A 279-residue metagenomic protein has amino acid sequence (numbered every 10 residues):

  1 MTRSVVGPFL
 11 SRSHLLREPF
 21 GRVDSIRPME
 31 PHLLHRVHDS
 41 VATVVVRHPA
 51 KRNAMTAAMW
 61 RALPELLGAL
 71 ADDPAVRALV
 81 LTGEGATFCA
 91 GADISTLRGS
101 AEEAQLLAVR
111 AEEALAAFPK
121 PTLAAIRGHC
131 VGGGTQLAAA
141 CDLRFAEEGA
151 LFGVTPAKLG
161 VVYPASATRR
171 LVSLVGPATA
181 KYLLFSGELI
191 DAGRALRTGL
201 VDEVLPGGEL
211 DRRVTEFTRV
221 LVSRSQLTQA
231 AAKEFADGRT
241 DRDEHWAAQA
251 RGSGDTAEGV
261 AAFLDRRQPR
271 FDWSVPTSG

Functional and structural regions predicted by a protein language model:
H14, G21-E84: Conserved CoA-thioester-binding segment of acyl-CoA-metabolizing enzymes
E30, A261-G279: Terminal low-complexity tails and localization/encapsulation signals of metabolic enzymes
A75, G83-A114, G160: Glycine- (often His-adjacent) and acidic-residue-rich active-site loop that binds/positions the CoA thioester
A111-A117, A125, V131-L184, T198 (+2 more regions): CoA-thioester-processing core
F145-A150, A178, V201-E244, G254 (+1 more regions): C-terminal long alpha-helix characteristic of the crotonase
E188-R194: Acidic, divalent-metal-coordinating active-site segment for phosphoryl/phosphodiester hydrolysis, typified by short
